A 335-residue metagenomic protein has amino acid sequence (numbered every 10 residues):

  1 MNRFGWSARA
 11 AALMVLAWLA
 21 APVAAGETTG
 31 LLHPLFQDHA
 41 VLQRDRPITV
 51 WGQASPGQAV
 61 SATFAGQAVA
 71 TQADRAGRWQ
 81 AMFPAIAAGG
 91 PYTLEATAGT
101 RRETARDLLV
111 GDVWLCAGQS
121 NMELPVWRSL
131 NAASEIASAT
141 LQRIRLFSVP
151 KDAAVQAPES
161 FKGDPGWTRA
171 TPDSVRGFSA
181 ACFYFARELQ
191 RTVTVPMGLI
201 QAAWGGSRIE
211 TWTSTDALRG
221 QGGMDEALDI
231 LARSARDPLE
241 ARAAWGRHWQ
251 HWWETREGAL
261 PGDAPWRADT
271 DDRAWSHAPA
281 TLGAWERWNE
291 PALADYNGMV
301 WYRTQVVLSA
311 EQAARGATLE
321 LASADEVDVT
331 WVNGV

Functional and structural regions predicted by a protein language model:
M1-A12: Bacterial N-terminal signal peptides that target proteins for export
A10-P22: Bacterial N-terminal signal peptides
G26-P56, L108-C116, E123, P279-G298: Non-catalytic, glycine-rich low-complexity segments
W51, W275, V306-L308, Q312-G334: Aromatic-lined ligand-binding clefts that engage carbohydrates, nucleic acids, or primary amines
W51-P125, S129-N131: Extended acidic/polar, glycine-enriched regions that form or flank non-catalytic beta-rich accessory modules
A59-F64, A186, Q190-T211: Glycine-rich phosphate/pyrophosphate-binding loops and their adjacent beta-strand/loop elements at enzyme active sites
D112-S179, F183, R191-V193, A202-W204 (+2 more regions): Extended, solvent-exposed functional surface patches
S148, E159, G163-G166, A170-S174 (+1 more regions): Extended carbohydrate-recognition surfaces in non-catalytic/accessory domains of CAZymes and lectin-like proteins
